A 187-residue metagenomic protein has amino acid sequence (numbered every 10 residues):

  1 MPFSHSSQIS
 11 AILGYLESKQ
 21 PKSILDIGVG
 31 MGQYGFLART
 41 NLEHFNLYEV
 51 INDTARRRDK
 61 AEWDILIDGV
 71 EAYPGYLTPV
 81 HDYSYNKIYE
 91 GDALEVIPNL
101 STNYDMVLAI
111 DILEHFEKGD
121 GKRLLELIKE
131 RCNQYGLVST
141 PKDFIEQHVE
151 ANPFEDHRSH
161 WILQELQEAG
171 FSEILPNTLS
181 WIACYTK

Functional and structural regions predicted by a protein language model:
M1-T102, M106, G119-E126, R131 (+1 more regions): Conserved N-terminal segment of class I S-adenosyl-L-methionine
G32, I112, P141: Flexible loop residues that form catalytic and substrate-binding hotspots at small-molecule/glycan-binding clefts
L108-K118: A short SAM/SAH-binding and catalytic strip from SAM-dependent methyltransferases
N133-K142: Conserved beta-strand signature within the Rossmann-like core of class I S-adenosyl-L-methionine
I145-V149: A short acidic, helix-capping loop that chelates divalent metal ions and anchors anionic groups
